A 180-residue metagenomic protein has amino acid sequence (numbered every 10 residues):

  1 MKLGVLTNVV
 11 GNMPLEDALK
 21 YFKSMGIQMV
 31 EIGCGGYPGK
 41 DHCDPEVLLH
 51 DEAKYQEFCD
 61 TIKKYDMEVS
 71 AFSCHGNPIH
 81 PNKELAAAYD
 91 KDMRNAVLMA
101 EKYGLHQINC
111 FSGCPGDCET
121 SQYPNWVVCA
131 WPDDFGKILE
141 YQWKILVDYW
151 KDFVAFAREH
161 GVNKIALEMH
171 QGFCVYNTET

Functional and structural regions predicted by a protein language model:
M1-G4: Extreme N-terminal starter segment of soluble prokaryotic enzymes
T7-P14: Short polar catalytic/cofactor-binding loops
G11, C34, Q171: Short, glycine/acidic-enriched loop or turn micro-motifs at the edges of active sites
E16-P38, G104-Q107: Catalytic domains of carbohydrate-active enzymes, especially glycoside hydrolases
D17, Y21, Q56-E57, T61-Y65 (+2 more regions): Active-site acidic/histidine proton-transfer and metal-coordination neighborhood in alpha/beta enzyme cores
I32-F58, P115-E119: Glycine-rich, proline-tolerant flexible connector loops at the mouths of alpha/beta enzymes
G39-P45, S73-P81: Glycine-/proline-rich flexible loop or hinge segments
